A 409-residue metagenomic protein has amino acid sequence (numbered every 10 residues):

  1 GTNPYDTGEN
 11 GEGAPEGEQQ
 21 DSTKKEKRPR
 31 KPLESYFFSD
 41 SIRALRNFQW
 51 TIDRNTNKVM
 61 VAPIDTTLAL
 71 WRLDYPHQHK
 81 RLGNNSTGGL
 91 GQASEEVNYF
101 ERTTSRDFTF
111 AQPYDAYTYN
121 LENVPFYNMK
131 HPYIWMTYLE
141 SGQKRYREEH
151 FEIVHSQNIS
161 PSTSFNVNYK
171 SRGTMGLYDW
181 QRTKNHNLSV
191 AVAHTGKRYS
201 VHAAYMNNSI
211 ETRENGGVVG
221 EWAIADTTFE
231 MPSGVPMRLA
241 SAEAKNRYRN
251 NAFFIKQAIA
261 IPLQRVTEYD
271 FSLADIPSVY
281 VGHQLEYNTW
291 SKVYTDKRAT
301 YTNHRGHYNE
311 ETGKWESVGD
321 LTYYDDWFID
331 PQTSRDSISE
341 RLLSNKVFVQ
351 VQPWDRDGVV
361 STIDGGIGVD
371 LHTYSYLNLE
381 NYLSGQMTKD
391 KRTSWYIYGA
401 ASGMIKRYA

Functional and structural regions predicted by a protein language model:
G1-A69, T267-D270: Sec-dependent signal peptide cleavage junction
A62-H131: Low-complexity, highly charged intrinsically disordered N-terminal segments that act as targeting/localization
R81-N85, G176-N185, A191-A252, G403-A409: Outer-membrane beta-barrel translocator/channel fold
T104, M129-H131, A204-M206, A240-A409: Exposed, low-structure sequence patches enriched in small/polar residues
D107-Q112, N120-H155, G176-L177: Short strand-turn segments of transmembrane beta-barrel domains in outer membranes, especially the first one or two
T118-L121, E149-E152, N185-S189, A240-S241 (+1 more regions): Short alpha-helical segments and helix-capping/turn motifs at coil-helix boundaries
Y138-G142, Q157-I159, S171-G173, N207-S209 (+3 more regions): Short, flexible loop/turn elements at secondary-structure junctions
R145-Y146, H155, S162-T183, N187 (+1 more regions): A conserved hydrophobic secondary-structure block that centers on an alpha-helix together with its immediately flanking
